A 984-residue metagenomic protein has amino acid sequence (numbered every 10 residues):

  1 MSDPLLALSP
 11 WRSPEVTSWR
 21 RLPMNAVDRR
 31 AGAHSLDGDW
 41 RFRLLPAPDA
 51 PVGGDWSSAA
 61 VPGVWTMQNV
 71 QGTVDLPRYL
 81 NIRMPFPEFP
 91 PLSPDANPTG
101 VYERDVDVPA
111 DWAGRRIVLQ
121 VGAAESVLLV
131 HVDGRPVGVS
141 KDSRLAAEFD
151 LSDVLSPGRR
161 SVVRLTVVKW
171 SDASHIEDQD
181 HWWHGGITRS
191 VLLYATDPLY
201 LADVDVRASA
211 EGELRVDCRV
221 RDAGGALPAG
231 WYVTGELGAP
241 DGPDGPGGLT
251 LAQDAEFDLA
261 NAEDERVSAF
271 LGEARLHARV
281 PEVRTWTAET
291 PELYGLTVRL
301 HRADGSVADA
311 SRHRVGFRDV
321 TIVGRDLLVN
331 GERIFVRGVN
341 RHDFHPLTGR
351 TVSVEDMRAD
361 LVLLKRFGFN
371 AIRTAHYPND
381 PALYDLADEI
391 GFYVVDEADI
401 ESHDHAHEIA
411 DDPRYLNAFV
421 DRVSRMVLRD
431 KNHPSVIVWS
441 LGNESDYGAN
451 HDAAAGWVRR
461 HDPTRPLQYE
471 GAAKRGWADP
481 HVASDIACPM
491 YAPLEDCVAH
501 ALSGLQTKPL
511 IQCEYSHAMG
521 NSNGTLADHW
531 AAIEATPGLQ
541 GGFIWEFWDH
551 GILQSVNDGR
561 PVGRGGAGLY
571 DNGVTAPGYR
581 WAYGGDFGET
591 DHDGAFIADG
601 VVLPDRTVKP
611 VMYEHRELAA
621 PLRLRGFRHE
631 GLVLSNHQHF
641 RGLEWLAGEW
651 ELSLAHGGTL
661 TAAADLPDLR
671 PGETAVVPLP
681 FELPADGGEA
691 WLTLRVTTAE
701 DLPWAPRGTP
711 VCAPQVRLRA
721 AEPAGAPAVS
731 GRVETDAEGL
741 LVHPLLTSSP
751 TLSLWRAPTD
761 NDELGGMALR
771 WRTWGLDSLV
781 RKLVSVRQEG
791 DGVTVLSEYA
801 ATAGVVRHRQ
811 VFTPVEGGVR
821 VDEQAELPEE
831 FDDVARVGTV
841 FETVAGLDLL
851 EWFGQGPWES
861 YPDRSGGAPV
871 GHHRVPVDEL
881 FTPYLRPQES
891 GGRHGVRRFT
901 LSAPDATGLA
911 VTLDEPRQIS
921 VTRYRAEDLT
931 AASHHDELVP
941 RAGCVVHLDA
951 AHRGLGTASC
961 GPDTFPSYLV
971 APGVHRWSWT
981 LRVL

Functional and structural regions predicted by a protein language model:
M1-L6, P10-S13, S18-L22, A26 (+4 more regions): Accessory beta-strand-rich segments of carbohydrate-active enzymes
S2-D28, L80, P85, H175 (+3 more regions): Extended substrate-binding grooves/exosites of carbohydrate-active enzymes
A7-P10, T73-L76, I82-L92, K141-S143 (+9 more regions): An acidic-aromatic loop/edge-strand motif
G72-T73, A123, T287, P680-G688 (+2 more regions): Beta-strand/loop-rich accessory regions of lumenal/periplasmic or secreted enzymes, predominantly carbohydrate-active
Y102-R104, L145-F149, G272-A278, A675-L679 (+1 more regions): Short strand-edge motifs at loop-to-beta-strand transitions and within beta-strands of extracellular beta-rich domains
S156-R159, R219-I322, A690-P723: Extended acidic/polar, glycine-enriched regions that form or flank non-catalytic beta-rich accessory modules
D180-Y200, G559-G626, V633, H637-G658 (+5 more regions): Catalytic cores of secreted or luminal carbohydrate-active enzymes
A255-P281, S653-G687: Intrinsically disordered, low-complexity Pro/Gly/Ser/Thr-rich segments with frequent PxxP/GP/PP motifs and embedded
